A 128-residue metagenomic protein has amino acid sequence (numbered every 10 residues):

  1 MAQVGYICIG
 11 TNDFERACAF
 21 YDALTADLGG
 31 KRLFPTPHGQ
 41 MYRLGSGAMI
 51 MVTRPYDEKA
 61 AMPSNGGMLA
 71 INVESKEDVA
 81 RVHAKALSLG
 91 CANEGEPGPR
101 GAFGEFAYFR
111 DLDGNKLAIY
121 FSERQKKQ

Functional and structural regions predicted by a protein language model:
M1-C18, L69, E123-Q128: N-terminal beta-strand motif that seeds the catalytic metal site of vicinal oxygen chelate
V4-N12, A61-K85, E105-R110: Vicinal oxygen chelate
C8-I50: Core segments of cupin and vicinal oxygen chelate
A19, A23-A26, E77-S88: Replace "anionic and nucleotidyl ligands
L28, H83, L87-Q128: Vicinal oxygen chelate
M41-Y42, E58-A61, P99: Short secondary-structure boundary/capping segments
G47-M51, A61, G114-K116: Short, charged/polar, Gly/Pro-enriched secondary-structure boundary elements
T53-D57, S122-Q125: Acetyl-CoA-dependent GNAT
